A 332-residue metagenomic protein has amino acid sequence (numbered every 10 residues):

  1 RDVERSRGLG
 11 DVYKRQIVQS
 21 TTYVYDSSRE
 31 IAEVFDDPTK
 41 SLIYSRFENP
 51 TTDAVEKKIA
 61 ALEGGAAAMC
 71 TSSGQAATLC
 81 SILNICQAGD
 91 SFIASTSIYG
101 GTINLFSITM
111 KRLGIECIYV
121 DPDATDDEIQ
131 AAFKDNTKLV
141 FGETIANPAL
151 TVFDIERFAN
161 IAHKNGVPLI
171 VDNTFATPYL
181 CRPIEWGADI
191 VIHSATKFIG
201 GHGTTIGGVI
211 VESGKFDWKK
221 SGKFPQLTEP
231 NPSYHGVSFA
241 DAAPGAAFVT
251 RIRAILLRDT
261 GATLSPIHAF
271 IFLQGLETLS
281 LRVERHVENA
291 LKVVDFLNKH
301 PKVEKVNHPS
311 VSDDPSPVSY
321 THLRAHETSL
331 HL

Functional and structural regions predicted by a protein language model:
R1, R5-R7, H193-S194, L256-R258 (+2 more regions): Glycine-rich, charged/polar anion/phosphate-binding loops that engage phosphate groups from diverse ligands
D2-Y13, H322-L332: Single conserved hydrophobic/aromatic residue that forms the stacking wall/gate of nucleotide- or nucleobase-binding
Q16, S41, A269, S329: A residue-level signal for beta-strand positions that form part of recognition/binding surfaces within mature
Q19-V24, S28: Positively charged, low-complexity intrinsically disordered leader regions
S27-L79, G101-M110: Conserved N-terminal alpha-helix of the aminotransferase class I/II PLP-enzyme fold
G64, K302-K305: Glycine-centered tight turns that cap/initiate beta-strands
A68-N298, N307: Conserved PLP-enzyme active-site core in the AAT-like
K305-R324, S329-L330: Conserved PLP-binding catalytic core of the aspartate aminotransferase-like
